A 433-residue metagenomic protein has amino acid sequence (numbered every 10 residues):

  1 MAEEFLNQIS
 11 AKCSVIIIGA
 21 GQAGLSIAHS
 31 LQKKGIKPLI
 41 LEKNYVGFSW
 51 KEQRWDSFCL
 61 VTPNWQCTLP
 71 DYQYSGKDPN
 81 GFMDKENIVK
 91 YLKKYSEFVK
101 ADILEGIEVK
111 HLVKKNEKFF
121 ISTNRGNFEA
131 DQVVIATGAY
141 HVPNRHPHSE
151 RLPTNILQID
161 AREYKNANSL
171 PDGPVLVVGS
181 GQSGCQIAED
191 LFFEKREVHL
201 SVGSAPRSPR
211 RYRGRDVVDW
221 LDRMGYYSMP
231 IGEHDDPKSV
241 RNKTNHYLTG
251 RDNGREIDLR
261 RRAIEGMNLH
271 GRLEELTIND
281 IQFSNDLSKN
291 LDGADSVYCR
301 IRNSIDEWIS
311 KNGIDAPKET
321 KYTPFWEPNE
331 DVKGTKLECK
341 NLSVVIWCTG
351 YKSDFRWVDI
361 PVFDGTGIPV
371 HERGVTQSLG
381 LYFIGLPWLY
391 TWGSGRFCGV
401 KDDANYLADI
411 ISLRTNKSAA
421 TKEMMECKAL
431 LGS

Functional and structural regions predicted by a protein language model:
A2-A20, L25-E52, G81-S433: Flavin (primarily FAD) cofactor-binding/catalytic cores of flavoenzymes
Y45-D71, R262: Redox-cofactor-proximal catalytic regions of oxidoreductases
S75-N80: A short acidic, helix-capping loop that chelates divalent metal ions and anchors anionic groups
